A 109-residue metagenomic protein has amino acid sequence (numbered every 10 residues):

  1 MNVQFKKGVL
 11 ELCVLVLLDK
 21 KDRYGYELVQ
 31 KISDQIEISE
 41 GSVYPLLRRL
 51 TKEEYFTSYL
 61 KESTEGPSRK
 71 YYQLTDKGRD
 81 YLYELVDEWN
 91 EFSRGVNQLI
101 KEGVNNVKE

Functional and structural regions predicted by a protein language model:
N2-Y44, K61: N-terminal helix-turn-helix DNA-binding core of bacterial DNA-binding proteins
P45, R49: Alpha-helical DNA-recognition elements
E54: Glycine-centered, phosphate/nucleic-acid-interacting loop/turn motifs that mediate DNA/RNA or nucleotide
S58: Short beta-strand "wing" residues that participate in macromolecule-binding interfaces
S63-V86: Basic, amphipathic "hinge/linker" alpha-helix immediately C-terminal to the N-terminal HTH DNA-binding motif
D80-E109: Amphipathic alpha-helical dimerization/coiled-coil segments that flank or bridge DNA-binding/regulatory modules
